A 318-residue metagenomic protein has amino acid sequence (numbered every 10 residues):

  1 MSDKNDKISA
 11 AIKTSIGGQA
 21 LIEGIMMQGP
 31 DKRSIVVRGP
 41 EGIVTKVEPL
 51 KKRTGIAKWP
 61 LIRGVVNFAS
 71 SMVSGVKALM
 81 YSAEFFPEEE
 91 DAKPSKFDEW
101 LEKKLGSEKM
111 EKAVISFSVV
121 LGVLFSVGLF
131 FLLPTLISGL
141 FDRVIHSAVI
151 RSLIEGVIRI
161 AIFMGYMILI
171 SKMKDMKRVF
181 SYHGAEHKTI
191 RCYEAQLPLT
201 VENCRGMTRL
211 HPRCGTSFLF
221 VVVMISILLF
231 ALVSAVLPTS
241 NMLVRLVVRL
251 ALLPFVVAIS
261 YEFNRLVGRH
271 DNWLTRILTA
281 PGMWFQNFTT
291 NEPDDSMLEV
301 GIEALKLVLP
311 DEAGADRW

Functional and structural regions predicted by a protein language model:
S2-P94: Divalent-cation
K4-L21, I25-M27, D98, F141 (+5 more regions): Polar-ligand-bearing catalytic/cofactor-coordination segments of membrane-embedded or membrane-tethered inner-membrane
T54-S71, A92-E99, E108, A148 (+4 more regions): Coil-to-alpha-helix initiation sites in intrinsically disordered, low-complexity, charged segments
W59, R63-Y81, E155-F180, L253-R269: Hydrophobic alpha-helical membrane-embedded segments
Y81-F85, G122-S147, V222-V247, Y261: Juxtamembrane "helix exit" motif at the C-terminal ends of alpha-helical transmembrane segments in multi-pass membrane
P87-E111, I115, V119, G128-R151: Hydrophobic transmembrane alpha-helix segments characteristic of membrane transport and insertion machinery
K112-F130, P212-V223: Select subsegments of transmembrane alpha-helices in polytopic membrane proteins, especially boundary-proximal
A148-I160, T239-L252: Hydrophobic alpha-helical transmembrane segments
